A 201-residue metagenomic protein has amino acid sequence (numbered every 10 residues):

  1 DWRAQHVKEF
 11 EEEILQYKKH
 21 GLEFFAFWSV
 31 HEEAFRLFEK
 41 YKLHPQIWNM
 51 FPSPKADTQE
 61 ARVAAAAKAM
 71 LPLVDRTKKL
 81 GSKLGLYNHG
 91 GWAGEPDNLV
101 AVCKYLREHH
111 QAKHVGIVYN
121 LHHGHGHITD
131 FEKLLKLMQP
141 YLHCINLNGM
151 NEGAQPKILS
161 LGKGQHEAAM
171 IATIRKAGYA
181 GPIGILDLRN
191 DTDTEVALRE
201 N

Functional and structural regions predicted by a protein language model:
D1, L22-W28, L43-N49, L84-L86 (+3 more regions): Hydrophobic faces of well-ordered beta-strands that scaffold small-molecule active sites in alpha/beta enzyme cores
D1-H44, K68, E108-H114, Q139-P140 (+1 more regions): N-terminal pre-domain/capping segments
R3-H6, H31, Q59, W92 (+1 more regions): Alpha-helix N-cap/loop-to-helix initiation residues
E9, E13-Q16, L37-F38, F51-A64 (+2 more regions): Surface-exposed, active-site-proximal loop segments in enzymatic domains
H31-I117, H123-G126: Active-site acidic/histidine proton-transfer and metal-coordination neighborhood in alpha/beta enzyme cores
L71-D75, K79-L80, P96-N201: Histidine-acidic metal/acid-base catalytic patches
